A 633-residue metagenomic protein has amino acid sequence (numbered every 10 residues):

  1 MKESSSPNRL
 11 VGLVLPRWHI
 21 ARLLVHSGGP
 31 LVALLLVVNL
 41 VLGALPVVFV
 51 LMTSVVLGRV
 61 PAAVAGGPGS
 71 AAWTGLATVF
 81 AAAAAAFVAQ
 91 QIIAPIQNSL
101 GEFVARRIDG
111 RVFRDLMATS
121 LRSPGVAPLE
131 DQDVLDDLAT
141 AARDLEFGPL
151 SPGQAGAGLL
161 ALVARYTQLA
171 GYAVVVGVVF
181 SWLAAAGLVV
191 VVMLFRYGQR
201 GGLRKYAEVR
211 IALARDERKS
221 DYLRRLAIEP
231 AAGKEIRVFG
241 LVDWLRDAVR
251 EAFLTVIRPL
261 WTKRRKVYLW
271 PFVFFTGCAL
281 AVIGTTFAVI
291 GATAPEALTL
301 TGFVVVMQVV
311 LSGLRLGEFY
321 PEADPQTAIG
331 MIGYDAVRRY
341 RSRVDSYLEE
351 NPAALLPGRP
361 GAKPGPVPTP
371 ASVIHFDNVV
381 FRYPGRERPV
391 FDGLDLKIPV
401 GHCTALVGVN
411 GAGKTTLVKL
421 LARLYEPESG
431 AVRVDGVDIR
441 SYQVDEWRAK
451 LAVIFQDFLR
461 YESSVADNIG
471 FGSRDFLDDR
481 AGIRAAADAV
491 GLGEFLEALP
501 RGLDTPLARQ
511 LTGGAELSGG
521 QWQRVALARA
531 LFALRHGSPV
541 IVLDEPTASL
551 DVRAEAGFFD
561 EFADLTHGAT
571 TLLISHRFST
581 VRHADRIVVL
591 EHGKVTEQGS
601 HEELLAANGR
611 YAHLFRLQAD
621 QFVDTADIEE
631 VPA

Functional and structural regions predicted by a protein language model:
M1-P46, T74, T78, D133-G171 (+3 more regions): Membrane-integrated ABC transporters
M1-W18, R106-G153, D216-R258, M331-S342: Extended non-transmembrane interhelical loops and adjacent amphipathic helices of multipass membrane proteins
H26-S27, A142-A155, R215, I228 (+5 more regions): An intracellular "coupling" helix at the cytosolic face of ABC transporter transmembrane type-1 domains
A33-I93, Y166, A170-A173, G177-L203 (+1 more regions): Transmembrane helix-loop-helix hairpins at lipid-water interfaces of multipass membrane proteins, especially the type-1
S312-R343, E349: Cytosolic ends of transmembrane helices, especially the final helix of ABC transmembrane type-1 domains
A431-R433, A466-T512, G568, A606 (+1 more regions): ABC ATPase nucleotide-binding domain helical subdomain, centered on the C-loop/LSGGQ "ABC signature"
G493-V525, R529-P546, L550, Q621 (+1 more regions): ABC-fold ATPase nucleotide-binding domain signature/coupling loops
D560, G568, L573-R577, R582-A633: C-terminal portion of ABC ATPase nucleotide-binding domains
